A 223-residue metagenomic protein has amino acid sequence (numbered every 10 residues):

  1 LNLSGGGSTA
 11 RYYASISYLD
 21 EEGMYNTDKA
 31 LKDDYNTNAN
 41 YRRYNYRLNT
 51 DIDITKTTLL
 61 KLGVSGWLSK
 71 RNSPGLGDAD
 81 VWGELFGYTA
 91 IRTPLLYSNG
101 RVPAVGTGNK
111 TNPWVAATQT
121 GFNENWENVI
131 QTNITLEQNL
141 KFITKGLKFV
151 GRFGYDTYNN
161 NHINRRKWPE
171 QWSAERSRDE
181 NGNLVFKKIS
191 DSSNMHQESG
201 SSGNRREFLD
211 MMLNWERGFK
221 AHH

Functional and structural regions predicted by a protein language model:
N2-S17, E21-M24, T37-N112, G121-V129 (+3 more regions): Flexible loop and strand-edge segments within Gram-negative outer membrane beta-barrel domains
A14, L62, I134, F149-F153: Membrane-embedded beta-strand positions of outer-membrane beta-barrel proteins
E22-K32, V105-Q119, N183-M195: Flexible, solvent-exposed coil segments and beta strand-coil junctions, predominantly the extracellular/periplasmic
K29-Y35, G77-G87, R165-E175, N181-F186: Flexible, surface-exposed loop regions and adjacent strand-edge segments of Gram-negative outer-membrane beta-barrel
L31-N36, N49, A117-N123, T135 (+1 more regions): Extracellular loop and loop/strand-boundary signature of outer-membrane beta-barrel proteins
N45-R47, Q131-T135, D210-M212: One-face residue pattern on beta-strands with alternating periodicity enriched for small/polar residues
K145-L147, M212-L213: Short, Φ-rich (hydrophobic/aromatic) sequence segments
